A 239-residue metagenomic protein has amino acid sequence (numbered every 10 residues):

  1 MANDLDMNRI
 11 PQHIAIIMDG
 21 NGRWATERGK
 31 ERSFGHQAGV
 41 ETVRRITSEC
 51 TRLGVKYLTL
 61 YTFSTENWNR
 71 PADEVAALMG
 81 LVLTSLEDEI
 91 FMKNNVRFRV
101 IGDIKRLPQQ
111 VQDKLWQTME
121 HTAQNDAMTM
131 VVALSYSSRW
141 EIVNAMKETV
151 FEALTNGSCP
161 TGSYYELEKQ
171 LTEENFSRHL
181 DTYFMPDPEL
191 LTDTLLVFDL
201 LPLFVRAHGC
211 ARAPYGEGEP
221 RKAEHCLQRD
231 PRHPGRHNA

Functional and structural regions predicted by a protein language model:
M1-A239: Flexible, compositionally biased loop and terminal segments
